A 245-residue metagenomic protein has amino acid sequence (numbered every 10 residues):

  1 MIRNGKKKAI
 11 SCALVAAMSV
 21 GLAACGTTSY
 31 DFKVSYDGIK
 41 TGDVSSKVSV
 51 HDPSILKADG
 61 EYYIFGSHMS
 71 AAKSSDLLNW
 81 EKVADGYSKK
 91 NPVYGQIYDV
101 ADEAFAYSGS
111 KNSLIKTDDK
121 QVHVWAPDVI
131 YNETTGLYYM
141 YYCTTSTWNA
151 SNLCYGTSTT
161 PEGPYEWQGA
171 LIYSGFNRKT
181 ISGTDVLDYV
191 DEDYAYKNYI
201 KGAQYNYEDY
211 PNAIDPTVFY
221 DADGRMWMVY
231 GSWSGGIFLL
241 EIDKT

Functional and structural regions predicted by a protein language model:
M1-T28: Gram-positive cell-envelope targeting signals
C25-T245: Carbohydrate-active catalytic/glycan-binding domains of CAZyme proteins, especially the secreted or lumenal ectodomains
